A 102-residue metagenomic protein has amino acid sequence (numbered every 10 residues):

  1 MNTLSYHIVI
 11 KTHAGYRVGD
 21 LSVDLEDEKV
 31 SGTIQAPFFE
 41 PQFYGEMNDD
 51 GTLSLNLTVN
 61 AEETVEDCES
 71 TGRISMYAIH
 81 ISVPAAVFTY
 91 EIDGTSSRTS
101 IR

Functional and structural regions predicted by a protein language model:
N2-I74, H80-R102: Central antiparallel beta-sheet cores of small beta-barrel/beta-sandwich binding domains
